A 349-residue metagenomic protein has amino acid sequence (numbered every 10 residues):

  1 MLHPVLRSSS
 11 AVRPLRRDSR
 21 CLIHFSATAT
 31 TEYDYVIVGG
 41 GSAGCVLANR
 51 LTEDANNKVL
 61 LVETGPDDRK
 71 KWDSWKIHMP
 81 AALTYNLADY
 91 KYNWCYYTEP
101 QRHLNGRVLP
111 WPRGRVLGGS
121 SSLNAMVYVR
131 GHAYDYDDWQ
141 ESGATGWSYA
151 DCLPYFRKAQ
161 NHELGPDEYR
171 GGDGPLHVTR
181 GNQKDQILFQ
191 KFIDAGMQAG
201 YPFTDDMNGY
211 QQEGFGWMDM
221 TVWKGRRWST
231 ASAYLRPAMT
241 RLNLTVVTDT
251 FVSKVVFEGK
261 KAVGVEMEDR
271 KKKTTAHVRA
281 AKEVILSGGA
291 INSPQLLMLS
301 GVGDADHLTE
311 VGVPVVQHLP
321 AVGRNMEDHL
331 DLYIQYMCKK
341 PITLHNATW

Functional and structural regions predicted by a protein language model:
L2-W349: N-terminal redox-cofactor-binding region of secreted/periplasmic oxidoreductases
